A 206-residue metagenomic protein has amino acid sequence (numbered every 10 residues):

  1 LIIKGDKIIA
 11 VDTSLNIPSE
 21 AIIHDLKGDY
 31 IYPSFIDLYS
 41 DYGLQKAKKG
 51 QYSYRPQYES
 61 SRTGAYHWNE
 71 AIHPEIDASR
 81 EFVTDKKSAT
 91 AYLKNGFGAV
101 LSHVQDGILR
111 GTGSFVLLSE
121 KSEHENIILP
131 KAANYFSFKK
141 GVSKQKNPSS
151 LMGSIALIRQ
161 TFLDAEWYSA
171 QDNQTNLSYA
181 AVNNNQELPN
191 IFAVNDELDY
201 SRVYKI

Functional and structural regions predicted by a protein language model:
L1-S34, K49: Histidine-rich, glycine-flanked metal-binding segment
K4-G5, R80-E81, L188: Extended, compositionally biased low-complexity polar/Lys-Gly-rich tracts and adjacent boundary/linker regions are
I9, Y30-I31, D41-G43, D106-I108 (+1 more regions): Solvent-exposed loop/turn segments at secondary-structure junctions within structured extracellular/periplasmic domains
I17-P18, I72, N184-Q186: A short, polar/charged loop/turn motif at coil->beta-strand junctions and beta-hairpin connectors
A21, G43, G111-G113: Short Asp/Glu-rich motifs
D29-N95: Metal-associated gating/positioning segment near the N- to mid-region
D85-I206: Polyanionic/metal-chelating signatures
